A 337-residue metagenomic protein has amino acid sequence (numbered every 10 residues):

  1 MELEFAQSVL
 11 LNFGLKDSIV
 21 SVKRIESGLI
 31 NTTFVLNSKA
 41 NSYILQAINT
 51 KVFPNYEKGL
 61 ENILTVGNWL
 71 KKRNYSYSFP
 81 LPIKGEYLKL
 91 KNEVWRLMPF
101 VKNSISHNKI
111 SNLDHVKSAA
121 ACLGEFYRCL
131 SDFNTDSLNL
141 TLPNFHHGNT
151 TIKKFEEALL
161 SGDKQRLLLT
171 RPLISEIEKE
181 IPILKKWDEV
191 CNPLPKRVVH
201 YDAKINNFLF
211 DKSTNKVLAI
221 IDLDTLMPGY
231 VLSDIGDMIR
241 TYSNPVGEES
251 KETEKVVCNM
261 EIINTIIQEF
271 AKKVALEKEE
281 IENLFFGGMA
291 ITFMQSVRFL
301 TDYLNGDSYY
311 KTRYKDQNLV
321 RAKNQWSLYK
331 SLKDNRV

Functional and structural regions predicted by a protein language model:
M1-K23: Juxta-kinase regulatory segment immediately upstream of eukaryotic protein kinase catalytic domains
V22-I25, L29-F34, N41-Y43, I48-T151 (+5 more regions): Conserved ATP-binding subdomain of kinase catalytic cores across diverse folds
L29-A40, I44-L45, P182-S233: Active-site acidic catalytic loop and adjacent metal/ATP-binding pocket of ATP-dependent phosphoryl transfer enzymes
D132-L138, E157-L169, A275-I281: Inter-helical turn/loop segments and adjacent helix faces that build the functional surface of alpha-helical bundle
T141-E189: Active-site catalytic-loop/activation-segment of kinase and kinase-like phosphoryl-transfer enzymes
L159, M294-V337: ATP/Mg2+ or Mg2+-diphosphate-binding catalytic cores that bind nucleotide phosphates or diphosphates via glycine-rich
L232-A275, A290-Y309: Active-site activation/catalytic loop segments of kinase-like enzymes and analogous catalytic loops in related
E282-I291: Small/polar glycine-rich anion-binding or flexible loop at a beta-alpha turn
